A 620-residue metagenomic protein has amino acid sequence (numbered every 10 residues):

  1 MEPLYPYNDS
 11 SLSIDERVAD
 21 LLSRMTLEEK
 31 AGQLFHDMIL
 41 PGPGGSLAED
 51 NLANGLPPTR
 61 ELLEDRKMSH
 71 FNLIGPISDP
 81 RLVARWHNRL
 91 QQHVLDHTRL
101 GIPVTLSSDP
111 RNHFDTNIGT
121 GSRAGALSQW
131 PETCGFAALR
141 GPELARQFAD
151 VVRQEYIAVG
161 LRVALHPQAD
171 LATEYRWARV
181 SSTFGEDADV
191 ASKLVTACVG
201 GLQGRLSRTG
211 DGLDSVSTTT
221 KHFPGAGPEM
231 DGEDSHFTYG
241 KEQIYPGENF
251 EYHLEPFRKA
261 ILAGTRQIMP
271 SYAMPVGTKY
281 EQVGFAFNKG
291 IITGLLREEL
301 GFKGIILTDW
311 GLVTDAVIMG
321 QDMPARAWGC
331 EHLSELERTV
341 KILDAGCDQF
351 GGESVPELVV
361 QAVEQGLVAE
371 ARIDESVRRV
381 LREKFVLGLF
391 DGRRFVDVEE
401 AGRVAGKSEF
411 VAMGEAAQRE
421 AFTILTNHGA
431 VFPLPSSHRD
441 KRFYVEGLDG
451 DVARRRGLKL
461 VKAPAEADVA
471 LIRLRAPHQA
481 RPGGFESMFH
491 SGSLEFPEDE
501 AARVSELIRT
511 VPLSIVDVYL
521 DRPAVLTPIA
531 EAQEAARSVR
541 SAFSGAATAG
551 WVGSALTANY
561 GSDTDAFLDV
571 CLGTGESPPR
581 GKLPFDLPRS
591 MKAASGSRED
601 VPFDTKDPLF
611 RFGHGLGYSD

Functional and structural regions predicted by a protein language model:
M1-A138, E143-Q147, V152, I157-L165 (+1 more regions): N-terminal hydrophobic targeting/anchoring segments and the immediately downstream early-domain regions of hydrolases
M1-S10, G55, A158, Q282 (+6 more regions): C-terminal non-catalytic regions of proteins with extracellular/luminal or membrane-system context
S11, R378, F385-A401: Conserved, charged catalytic cores of large soluble enzymes
S23, L27, F35-P43, P76 (+13 more regions): Sec-exported extracytoplasmic/periplasmic mature domains
S23-T26, R89-R99, E186-G352, P356-E364 (+2 more regions): Second-shell residues forming the walls of enzyme active-site clefts
E29-F35, S69-L73, P103-S108, N112-F114 (+15 more regions): Structural recognition of the beta-strand scaffold that forms the well-ordered cores of secreted hydrolase catalytic
D37-G45, P76-D79, P110-F114, V163 (+10 more regions): Solvent-exposed loop/turn segments at secondary-structure junctions within structured extracellular/periplasmic domains
L63-R81, T173, F257-F285, A467-S491: Short acidic, glycine-rich surface-loop motifs adjacent to enzyme active sites
